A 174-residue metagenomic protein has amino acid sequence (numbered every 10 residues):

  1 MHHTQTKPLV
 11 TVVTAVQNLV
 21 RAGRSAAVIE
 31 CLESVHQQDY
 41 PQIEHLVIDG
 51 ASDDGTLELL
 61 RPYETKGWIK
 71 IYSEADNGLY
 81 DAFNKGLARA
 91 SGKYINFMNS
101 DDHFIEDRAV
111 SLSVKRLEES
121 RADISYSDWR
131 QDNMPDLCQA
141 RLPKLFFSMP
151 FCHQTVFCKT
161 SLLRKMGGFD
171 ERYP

Functional and structural regions predicted by a protein language model:
M1-S34: N-proximal low-complexity "stem/linker" segments adjacent to membrane-targeting elements
V12-V13, L137-P174: Conserved nucleotide-sugar donor-binding catalytic segment
L32-S73: Acidic donor-binding segment of Leloir-type glycosyltransferases
G50, M98-S100: Active-site acidic Asp-centered loop
S73-A90: Glycine-rich, basic loop-to-helix element that forms the pyrophosphate-binding segment of sugar-nucleotide handling
N77, D101-F104, W129, Y173: Acidic metal-phosphate-binding loop of nucleotide-sugar-dependent transferases
I95: Short aromatic/hydrophobic "clamp" motif used to bind/position activated sugar donors
H103, D107-C138: Conserved donor NDP-sugar-binding/catalytic core segment of glycosyltransferases
